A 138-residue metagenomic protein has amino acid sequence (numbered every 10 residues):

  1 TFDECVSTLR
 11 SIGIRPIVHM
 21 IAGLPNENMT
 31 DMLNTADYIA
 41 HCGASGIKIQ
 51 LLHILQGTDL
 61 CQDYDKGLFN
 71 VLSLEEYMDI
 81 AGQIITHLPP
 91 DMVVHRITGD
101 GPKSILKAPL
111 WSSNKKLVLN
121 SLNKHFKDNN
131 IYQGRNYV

Functional and structural regions predicted by a protein language model:
T1-D59, E75-T98: Conserved C-terminal portion of the radical SAM core fold that forms the substrate/S-adenosylmethionine-binding
G46, I54-V138: Auxiliary Fe-S-binding modules of radical SAM enzymes
